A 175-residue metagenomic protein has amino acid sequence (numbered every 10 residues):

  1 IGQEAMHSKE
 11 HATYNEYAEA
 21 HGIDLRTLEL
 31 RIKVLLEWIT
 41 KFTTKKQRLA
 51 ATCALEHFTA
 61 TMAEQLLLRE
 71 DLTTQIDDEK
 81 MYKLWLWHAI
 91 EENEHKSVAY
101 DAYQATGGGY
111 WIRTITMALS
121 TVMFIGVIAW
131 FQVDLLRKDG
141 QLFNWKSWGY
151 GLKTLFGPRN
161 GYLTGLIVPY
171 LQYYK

Functional and structural regions predicted by a protein language model:
I1-K175: Non-heme di-metal
